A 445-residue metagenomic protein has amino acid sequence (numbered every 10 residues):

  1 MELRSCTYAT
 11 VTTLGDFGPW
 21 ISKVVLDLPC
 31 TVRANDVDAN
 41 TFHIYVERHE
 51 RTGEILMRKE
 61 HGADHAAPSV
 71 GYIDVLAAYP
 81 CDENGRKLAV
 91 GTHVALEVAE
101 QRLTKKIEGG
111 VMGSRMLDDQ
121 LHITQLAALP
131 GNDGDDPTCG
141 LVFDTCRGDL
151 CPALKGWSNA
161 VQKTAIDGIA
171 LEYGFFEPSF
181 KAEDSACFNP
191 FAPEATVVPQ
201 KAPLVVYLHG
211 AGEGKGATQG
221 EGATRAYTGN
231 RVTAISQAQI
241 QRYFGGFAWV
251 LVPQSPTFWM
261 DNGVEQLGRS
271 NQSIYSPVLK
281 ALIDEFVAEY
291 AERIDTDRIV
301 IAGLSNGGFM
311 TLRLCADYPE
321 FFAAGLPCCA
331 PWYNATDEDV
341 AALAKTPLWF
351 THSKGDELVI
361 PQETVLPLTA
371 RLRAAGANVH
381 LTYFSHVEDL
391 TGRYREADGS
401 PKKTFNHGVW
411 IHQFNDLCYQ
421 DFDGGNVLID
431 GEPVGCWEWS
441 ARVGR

Functional and structural regions predicted by a protein language model:
M1-V25, A39-T41, V46-A202: A domain-start/cap signature at the N-terminus of enzymes
I107-G110, K215-T224, D261-Q266, R313-L314 (+3 more regions): Short, solvent-exposed loop/turn and secondary-structure capping segments
T196-Q200, N262-S305: Gly/Ser-rich "nucleophile elbow"/oxyanion-hole loop immediately N-terminal to the catalytic nucleophile in hydrolases
A202-L204, A211-K280: Active-site machinery of serine-nucleophile hydrolases
A211, S255, L326-Y333, G355: Active-site nucleophile loop of the alpha/beta-hydrolase fold
G245-A248, A342-L348: Short, proline-enriched alpha-helix->beta-strand connector loops that line the catalytic pocket of alpha/beta-hydrolase
E289-E292, T296-A342: Primarily recognizes the serine-hydrolase "nucleophile elbow" in alpha/beta-hydrolase and SGNH/GDSL folds
W349-T351, G355-L358, E363-T369, R373-R445: C-terminal catalytic histidine-bearing segment of alpha/beta-hydrolase fold enzymes
